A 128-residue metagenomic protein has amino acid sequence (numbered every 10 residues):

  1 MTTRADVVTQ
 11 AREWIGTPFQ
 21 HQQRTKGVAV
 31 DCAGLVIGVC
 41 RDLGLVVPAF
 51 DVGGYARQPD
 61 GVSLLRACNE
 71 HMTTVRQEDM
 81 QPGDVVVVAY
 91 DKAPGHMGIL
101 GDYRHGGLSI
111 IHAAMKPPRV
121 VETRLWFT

Functional and structural regions predicted by a protein language model:
T2-V8, P48-V121, L125: ...with weaker cross-activation on analogous glycine-rich loops/strands in unrelated enzymes
V8-A29, V47-D51: Active-site nucleophile-His-acid catalytic modules used for acyl/amide transfer and hydrolysis across diverse enzymes
W14, D42-L43, G101: Short alpha-helical scaffold segments that flank and stabilize functional sites
I15, V28, A33, P94-M97: Short glycine-rich loop/turn motifs that provide flexible caps or phosphate-binding loops at active sites
Q20, G38, D102: Short, electropositive, low-hydrophobicity segments enriched in small/polar residues
R24-L43: Active-site nucleophilic cysteine motif
T128: Disulfide-stabilized, aromatic/cysteine-rich ligand-recognition loop
